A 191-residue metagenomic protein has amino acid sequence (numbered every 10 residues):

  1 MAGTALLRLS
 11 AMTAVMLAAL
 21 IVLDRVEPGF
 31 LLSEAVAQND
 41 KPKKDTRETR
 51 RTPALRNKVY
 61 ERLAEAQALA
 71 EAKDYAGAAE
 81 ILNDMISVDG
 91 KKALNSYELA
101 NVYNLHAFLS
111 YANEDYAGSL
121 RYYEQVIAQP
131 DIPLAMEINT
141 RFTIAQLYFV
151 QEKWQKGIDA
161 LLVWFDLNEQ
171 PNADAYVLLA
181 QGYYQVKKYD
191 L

Functional and structural regions predicted by a protein language model:
M1-T13: Bacterial N-terminal signal peptides that target proteins for export
S10-D24: Bacterial N-terminal signal peptides
V22-L23, P28-Y122, M136-N139: N-terminal leader/linker segments that initiate helical-solenoid repeat arrays
E71, A112, V150, Q185-V186: Register position in tetratricopeptide repeats
Y75, Y116, W154, Y189-D190: TPR-repeat structural position
M85-V88, Q125-Q129, W164-D166: Amphipathic alpha-helical segments of tetratricopeptide repeats
Y103-S110, Y122, R141-Y148, A160 (+1 more regions): TPR/Sel1-like alpha-solenoid repeat signature
G157, W164-L191: Solenoidal tandem-repeat scaffolds enriched in leucines and small polar residues
